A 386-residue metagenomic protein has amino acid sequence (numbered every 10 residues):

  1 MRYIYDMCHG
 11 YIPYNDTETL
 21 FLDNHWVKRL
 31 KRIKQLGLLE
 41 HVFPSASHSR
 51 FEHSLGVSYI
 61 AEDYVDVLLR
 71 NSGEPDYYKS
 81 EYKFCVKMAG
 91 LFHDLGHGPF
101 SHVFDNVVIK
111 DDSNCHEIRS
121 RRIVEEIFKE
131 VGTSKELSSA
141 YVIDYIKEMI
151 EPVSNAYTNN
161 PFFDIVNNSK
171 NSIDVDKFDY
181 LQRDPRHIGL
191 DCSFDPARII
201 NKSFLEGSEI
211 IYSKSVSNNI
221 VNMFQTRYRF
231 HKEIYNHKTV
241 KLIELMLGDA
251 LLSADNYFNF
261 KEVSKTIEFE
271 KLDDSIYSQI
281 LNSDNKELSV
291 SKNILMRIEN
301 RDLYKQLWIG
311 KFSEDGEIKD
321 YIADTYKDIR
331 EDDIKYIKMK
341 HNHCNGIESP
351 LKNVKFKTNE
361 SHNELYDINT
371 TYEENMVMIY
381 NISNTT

Functional and structural regions predicted by a protein language model:
M1-K87, L95-T386: Histidine-centered, transition-metal-coordinating active-site segments
F92: Aromatic-lined, polymer-binding surfaces characteristic of secreted/periplasmic polysaccharide-degrading enzymes
